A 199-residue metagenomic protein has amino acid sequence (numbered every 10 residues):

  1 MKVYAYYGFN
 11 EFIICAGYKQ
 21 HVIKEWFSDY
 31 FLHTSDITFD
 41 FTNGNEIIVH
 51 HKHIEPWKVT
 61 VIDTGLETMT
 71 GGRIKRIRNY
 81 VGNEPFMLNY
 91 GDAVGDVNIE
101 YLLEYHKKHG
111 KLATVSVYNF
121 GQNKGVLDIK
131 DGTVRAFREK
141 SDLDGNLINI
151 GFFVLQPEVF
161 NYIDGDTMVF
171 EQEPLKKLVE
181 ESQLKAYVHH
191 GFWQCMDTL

Functional and structural regions predicted by a protein language model:
M1-Y90, Y101, T198: Conserved N-terminal catalytic core of the sugar/cofactor nucleotidyltransferase
V3, R76, Y105, H109-V115: Residues within well-formed alpha-helices
N10-F12, L112-A113, Q183: Residues at the starts of beta-strands that form the adenosine-phosphate
C15, T64, T114-V117, F137: Generic beta-sheet signal
P85-N89, V94, I99-K107, N119-Q122 (+1 more regions): Catalytic-core segments of class I nucleotidyltransferases/pyrophosphorylases that form NMP-activated intermediates
A113-V126: A short, conserved beta-to-alpha structural element at the edge of catalytic cores that scaffolds binding
D128-K130: C-terminal regulatory
